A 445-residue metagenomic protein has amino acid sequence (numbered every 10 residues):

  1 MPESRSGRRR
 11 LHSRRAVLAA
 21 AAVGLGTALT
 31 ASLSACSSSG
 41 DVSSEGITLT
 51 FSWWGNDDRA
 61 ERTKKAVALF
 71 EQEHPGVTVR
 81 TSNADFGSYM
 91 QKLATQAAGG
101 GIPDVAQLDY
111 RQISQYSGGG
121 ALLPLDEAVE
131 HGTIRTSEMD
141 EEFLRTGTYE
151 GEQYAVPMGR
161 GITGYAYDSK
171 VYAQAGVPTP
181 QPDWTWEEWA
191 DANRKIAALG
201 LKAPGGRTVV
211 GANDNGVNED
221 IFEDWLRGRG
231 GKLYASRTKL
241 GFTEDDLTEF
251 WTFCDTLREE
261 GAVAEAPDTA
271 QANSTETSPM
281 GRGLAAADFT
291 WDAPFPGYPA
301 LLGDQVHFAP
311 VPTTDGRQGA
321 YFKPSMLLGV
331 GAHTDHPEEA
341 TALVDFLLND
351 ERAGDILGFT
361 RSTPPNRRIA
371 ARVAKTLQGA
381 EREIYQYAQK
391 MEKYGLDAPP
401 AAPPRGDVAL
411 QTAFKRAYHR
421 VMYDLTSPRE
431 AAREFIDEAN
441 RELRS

Functional and structural regions predicted by a protein language model:
P2-R5, A173, T179, Y394-S445: Conserved C-terminal helix/tail region of periplasmic/extracytoplasmic solute-binding proteins
L69-M139, A173-G176, S278-A287, P365 (+2 more regions): Extracytoplasmic "Venus flytrap"/periplasmic binding protein-like
Q72, A175, E259-A262, P299-T363 (+1 more regions): Extracytoplasmic/periplasmic substrate-recognition and gating elements
P103-D104, T133-V171, Q318-A320, Y394-P404: A structural signal for short loop-to-beta-strand junctions that line the ligand-binding cleft of periplasmic/secreted
Y110-I162, H307-A309, L377: Hinge/lid segment of periplasmic solute-binding proteins
Y154-M158, T163, E187-G241, A285: Extracytoplasmic/periplasmic solute-binding protein
N193, R237-D268: Glycine-centered hinge/linker elements that transmit conformational signals in sensory and ligand-binding systems
F295-P296, G331-V408, R429: Mature extracytoplasmic/periplasmic domains
